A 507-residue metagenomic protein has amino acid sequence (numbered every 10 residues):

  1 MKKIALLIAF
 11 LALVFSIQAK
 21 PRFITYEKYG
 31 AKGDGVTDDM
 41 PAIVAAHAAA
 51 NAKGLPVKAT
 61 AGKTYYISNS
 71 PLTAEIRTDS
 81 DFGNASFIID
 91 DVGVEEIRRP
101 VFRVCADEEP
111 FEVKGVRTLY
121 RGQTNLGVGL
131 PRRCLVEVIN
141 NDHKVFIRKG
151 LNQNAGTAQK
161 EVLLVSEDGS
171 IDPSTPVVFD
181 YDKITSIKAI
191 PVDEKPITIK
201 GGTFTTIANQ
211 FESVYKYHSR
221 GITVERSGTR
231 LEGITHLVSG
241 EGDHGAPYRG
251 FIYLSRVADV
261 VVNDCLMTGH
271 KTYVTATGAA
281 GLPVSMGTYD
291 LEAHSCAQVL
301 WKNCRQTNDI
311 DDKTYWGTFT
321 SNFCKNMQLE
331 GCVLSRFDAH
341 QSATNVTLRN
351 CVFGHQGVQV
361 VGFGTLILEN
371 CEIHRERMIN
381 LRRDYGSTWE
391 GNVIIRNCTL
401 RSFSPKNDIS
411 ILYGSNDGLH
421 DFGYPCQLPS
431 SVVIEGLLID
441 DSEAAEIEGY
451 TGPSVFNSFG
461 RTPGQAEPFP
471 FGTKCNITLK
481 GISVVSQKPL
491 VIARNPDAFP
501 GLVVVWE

Functional and structural regions predicted by a protein language model:
I4-L13: Sec-dependent N-terminal signal peptides
L13-E507: Extracellular/periplasmic carbohydrate-active domains that bind, remodel, or depolymerize complex polysaccharides
